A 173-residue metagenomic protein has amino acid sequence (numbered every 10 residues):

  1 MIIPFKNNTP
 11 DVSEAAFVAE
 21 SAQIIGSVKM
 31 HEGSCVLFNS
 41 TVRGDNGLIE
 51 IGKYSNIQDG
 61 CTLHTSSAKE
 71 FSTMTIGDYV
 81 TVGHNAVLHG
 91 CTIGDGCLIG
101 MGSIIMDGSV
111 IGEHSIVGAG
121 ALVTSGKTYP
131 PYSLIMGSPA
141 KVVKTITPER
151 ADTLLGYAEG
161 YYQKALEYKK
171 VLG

Functional and structural regions predicted by a protein language model:
F5-I135, A140-V142: Structural signal for interior beta-strand "rungs" in well-ordered beta-sheet cores of soluble enzyme domains
A151-G173: Acidic/histidine-enriched, glycine/proline-rich intrinsically disordered or flexible terminal extensions
